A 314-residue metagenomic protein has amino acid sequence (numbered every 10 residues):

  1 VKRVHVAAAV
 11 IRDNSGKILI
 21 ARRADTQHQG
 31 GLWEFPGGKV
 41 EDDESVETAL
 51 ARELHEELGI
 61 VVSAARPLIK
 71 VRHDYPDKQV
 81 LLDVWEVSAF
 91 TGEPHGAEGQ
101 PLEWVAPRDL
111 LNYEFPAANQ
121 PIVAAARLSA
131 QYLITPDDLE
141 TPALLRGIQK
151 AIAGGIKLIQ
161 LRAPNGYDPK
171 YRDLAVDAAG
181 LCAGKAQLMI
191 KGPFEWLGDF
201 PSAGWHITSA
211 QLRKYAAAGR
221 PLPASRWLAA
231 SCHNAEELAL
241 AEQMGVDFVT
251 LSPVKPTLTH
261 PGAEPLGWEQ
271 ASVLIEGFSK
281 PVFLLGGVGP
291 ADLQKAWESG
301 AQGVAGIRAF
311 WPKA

Functional and structural regions predicted by a protein language model:
V1-I18, K70: Conserved N-terminal beta-strand and adjoining loop/helix that marks the start of the Nudix/MutT-like hydrolase domain
D13, V71-E93: Active-site-adjacent beta-strand/loop module that shapes the phosphate/pyrophosphate-binding cleft
K17-E57, L68-I69, Q187: Conserved Nudix-box catalytic region and its N-terminal flanking loop in Nudix hydrolases and closely related
V84-E86, P94-R127: NUDIX/MutT-family hydrolases
L128-A143, W227-C232: Active-site mouth loops of central-metabolism enzymes
L133, A151, I159, L197 (+4 more regions): Conserved, mostly hydrophobic/aromatic
R172-G192, A217-N234, A263-P290: Alpha-helix-loop-beta-strand connector modules within alpha/beta enzyme cores
S209-A218, F248-G262, G287-A314: Glycine-rich phosphate-binding active-site loops on the catalytic face of alpha/beta enzymes
